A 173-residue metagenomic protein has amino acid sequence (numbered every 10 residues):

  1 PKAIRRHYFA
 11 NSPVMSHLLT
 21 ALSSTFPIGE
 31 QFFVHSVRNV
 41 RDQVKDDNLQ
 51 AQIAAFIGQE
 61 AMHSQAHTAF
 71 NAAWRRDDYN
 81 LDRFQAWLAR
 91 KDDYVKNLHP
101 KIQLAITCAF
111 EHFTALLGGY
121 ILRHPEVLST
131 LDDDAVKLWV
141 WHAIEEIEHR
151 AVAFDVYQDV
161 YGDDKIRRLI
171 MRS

Functional and structural regions predicted by a protein language model:
P1-S173: Non-heme di-metal
